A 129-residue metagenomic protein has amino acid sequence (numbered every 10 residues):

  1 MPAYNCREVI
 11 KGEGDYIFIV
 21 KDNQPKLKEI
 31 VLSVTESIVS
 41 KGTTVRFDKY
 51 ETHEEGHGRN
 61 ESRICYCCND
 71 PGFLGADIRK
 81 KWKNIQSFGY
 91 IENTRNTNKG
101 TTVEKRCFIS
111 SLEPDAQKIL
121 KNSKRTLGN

Functional and structural regions predicted by a protein language model:
M1-K21: Domain-level cores of phosphate- or acyl-group-handling catalytic modules
M1-P2, Y16, F108, K124-N129: Short, conserved catalytic/metal-binding motifs centered on acidic residues
E8-K11, V34-T35, S123-G128: Short, solvent-exposed amphipathic alpha-helical segments in soluble enzyme and RNA/protein-processing domains
D15-L120: An anionic, glycine-rich sequence signature occurring as long contiguous blocks
